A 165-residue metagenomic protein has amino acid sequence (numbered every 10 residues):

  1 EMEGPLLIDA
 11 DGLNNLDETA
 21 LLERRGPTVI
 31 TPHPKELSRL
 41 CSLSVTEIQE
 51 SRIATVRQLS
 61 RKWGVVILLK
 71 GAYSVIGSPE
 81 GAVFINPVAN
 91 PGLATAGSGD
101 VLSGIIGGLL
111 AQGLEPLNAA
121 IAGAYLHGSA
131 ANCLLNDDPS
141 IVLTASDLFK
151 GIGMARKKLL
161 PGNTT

Functional and structural regions predicted by a protein language model:
E1-V88, L160-T164: Glycine-rich phosphate/dinucleotide-binding loop and adjoining beta-alpha-beta core of small-molecule
A10, T31, E50-I53, A96-G99 (+2 more regions): Electropositive phosphate-/nucleotide-binding environments in soluble metabolic enzymes
N14, Y73, G99-L102, I106 (+1 more regions): Gly/Ser/Thr-rich beta-alpha loop segments that engage phosphate groups in nucleotides
R39, T95-L126: Short, small-residue alpha-helix embedded
L40-C41, P87-L93, S103, G107 (+1 more regions): Short beta-alpha connecting loops at secondary-structure transitions that line or flank enzyme active sites
S42-S51, G113-I121, P139-L143: Short, charged, surface-exposed loops that flank catalytic or proteolytic processing sites
R52-S60, P116-A130, A145-G153: Short, well-structured alpha-helical segments that form the helix of a local strand-helix-strand
A130-T165: Charged C-terminal helix
